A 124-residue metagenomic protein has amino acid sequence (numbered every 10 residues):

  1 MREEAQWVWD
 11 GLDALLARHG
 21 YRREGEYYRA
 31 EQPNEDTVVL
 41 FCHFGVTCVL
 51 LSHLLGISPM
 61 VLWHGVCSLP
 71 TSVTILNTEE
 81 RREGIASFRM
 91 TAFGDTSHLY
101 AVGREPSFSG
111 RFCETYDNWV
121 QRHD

Functional and structural regions predicted by a protein language model:
M1, A5, E31, L40: Aromatic-acidic/polar surface patches that form glycan- and anion
M1-Y21: Phosphate-handling substructures
E26-D36, V49-D124: Acidic, low-complexity terminal tails and accessory targeting/binding regions of phosphate-metabolizing enzymes
D36-C42: Generic beta-sheet signal
